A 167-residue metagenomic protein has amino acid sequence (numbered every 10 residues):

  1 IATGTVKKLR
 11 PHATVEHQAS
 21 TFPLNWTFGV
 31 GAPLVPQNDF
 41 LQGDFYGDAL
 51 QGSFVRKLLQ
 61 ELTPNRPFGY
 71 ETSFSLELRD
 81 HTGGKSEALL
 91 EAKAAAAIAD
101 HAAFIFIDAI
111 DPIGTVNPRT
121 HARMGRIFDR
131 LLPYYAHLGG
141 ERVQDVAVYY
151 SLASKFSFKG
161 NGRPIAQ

Functional and structural regions predicted by a protein language model:
A2-Q167: Carbohydrate-binding surfaces of carbohydrate-active enzymes
